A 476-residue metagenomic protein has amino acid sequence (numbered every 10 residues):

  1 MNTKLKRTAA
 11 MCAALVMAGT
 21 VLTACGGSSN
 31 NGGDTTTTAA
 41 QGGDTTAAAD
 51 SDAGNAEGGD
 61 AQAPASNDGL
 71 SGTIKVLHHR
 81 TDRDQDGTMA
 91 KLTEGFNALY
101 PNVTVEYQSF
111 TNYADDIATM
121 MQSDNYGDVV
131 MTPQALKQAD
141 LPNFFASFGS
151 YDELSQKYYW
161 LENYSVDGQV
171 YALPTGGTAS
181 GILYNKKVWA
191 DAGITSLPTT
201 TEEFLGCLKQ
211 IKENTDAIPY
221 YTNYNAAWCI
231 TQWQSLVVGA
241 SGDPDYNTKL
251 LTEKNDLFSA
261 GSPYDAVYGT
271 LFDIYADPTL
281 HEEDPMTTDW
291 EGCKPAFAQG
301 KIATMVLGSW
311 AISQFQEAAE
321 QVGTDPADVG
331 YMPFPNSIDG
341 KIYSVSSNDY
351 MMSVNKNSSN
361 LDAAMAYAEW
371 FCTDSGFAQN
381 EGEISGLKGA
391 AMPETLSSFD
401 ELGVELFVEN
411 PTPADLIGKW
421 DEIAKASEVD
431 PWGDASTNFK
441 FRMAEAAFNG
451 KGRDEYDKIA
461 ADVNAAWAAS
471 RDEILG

Functional and structural regions predicted by a protein language model:
L22-T37: Bacterial lipoprotein signal-peptidase II cleavage site
E57-S66, P133-L183, K187, L205 (+2 more regions): Hinge/lid segment of periplasmic solute-binding proteins
E94, A98-L99, G168, A192 (+2 more regions): Extracytoplasmic/periplasmic substrate-recognition and gating elements
E94-Y159, N163, Y171, K187-T199 (+3 more regions): Extracytoplasmic "Venus flytrap"/periplasmic binding protein-like
A146-E162, A240-A266, E317-T324, N336-Y343 (+2 more regions): Short, solvent-exposed loop/beta-turn-alpha elements that line the ligand-binding surface or hinge of extracytoplasmic
L173, S180, L205-D256, I302: Extracytoplasmic/periplasmic solute-binding protein
K209, E253-P285, F334: Glycine-centered hinge/linker elements that transmit conformational signals in sensory and ligand-binding systems
P393-E394, E405-A469: C-terminal capping/gating helix-and-loop segments adjacent to ligand/active sites or protein-protein/ligand interfaces
